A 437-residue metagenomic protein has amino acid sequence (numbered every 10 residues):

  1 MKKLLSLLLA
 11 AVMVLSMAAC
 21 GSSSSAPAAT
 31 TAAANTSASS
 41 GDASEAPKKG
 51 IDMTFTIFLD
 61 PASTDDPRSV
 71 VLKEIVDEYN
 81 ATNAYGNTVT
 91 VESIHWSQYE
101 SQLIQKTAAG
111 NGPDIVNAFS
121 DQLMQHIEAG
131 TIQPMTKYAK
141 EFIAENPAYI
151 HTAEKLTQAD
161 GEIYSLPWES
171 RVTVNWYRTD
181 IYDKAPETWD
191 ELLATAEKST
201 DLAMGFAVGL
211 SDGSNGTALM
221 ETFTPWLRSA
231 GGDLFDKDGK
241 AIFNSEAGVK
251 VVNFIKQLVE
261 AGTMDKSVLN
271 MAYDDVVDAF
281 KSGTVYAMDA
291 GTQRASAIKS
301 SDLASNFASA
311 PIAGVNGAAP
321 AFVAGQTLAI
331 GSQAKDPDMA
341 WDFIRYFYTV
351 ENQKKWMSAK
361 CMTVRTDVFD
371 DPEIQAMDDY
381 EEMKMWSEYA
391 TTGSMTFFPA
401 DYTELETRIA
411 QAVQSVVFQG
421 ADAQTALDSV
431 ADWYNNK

Functional and structural regions predicted by a protein language model:
S6, C20-E128, N316, M339 (+4 more regions): Conserved N-terminal structural module of periplasmic/extracytoplasmic solute-binding proteins
A34, G41-D42, A46, F119-V174 (+5 more regions): Hinge/lid segment of periplasmic solute-binding proteins
A46, E260, E388-K437: Conserved C-terminal helix/tail region of periplasmic/extracytoplasmic solute-binding proteins
I51, E78-T88, A261, S300-M362 (+5 more regions): Extracytoplasmic/periplasmic substrate-recognition and gating elements
T82-Y149, D180, A185-E187, A279 (+5 more regions): Extracytoplasmic "Venus flytrap"/periplasmic binding protein-like
M124-T131, T136, I150-D190, S211-K237 (+2 more regions): Periplasmic solute-binding protein
T195-L202, G239-V268: Glycine-centered hinge/linker elements that transmit conformational signals in sensory and ligand-binding systems
A310, S358-R408, S415: Long, aromatic- and glycine/proline-rich binding clefts that accommodate carbohydrate-like moieties
